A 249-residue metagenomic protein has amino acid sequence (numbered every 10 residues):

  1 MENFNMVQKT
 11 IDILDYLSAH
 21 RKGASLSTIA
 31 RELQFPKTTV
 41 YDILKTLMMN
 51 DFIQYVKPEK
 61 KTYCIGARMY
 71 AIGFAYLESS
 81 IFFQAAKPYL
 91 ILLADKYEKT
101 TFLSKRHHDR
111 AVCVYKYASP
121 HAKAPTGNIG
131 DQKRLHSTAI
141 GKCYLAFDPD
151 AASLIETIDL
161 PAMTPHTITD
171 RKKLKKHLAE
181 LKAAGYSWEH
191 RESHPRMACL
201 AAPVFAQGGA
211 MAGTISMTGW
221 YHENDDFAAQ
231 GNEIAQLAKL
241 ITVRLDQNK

Functional and structural regions predicted by a protein language model:
M1-Y76, V243-Q247: N-terminal helix-turn-helix
S18, G141, L145, P149 (+1 more regions): Short amphipathic alpha-helical signal-transduction/dimerization elements
I53-Y55, L103-S104, V204: A structural signal for short hydrophobic beta-strand segments in well-ordered beta-sheet cores
E59-K60, C64-I158: Amphipathic alpha-helical effector-binding/dimerization core of metabolite-sensing transcriptional regulators
E156, P161-M163, A238-K249: Cysteine/selenocysteine-centered motifs that mediate thiol-based redox chemistry or coordinate metal-sulfur cofactors
H166-T242: Extended hydrophobic
